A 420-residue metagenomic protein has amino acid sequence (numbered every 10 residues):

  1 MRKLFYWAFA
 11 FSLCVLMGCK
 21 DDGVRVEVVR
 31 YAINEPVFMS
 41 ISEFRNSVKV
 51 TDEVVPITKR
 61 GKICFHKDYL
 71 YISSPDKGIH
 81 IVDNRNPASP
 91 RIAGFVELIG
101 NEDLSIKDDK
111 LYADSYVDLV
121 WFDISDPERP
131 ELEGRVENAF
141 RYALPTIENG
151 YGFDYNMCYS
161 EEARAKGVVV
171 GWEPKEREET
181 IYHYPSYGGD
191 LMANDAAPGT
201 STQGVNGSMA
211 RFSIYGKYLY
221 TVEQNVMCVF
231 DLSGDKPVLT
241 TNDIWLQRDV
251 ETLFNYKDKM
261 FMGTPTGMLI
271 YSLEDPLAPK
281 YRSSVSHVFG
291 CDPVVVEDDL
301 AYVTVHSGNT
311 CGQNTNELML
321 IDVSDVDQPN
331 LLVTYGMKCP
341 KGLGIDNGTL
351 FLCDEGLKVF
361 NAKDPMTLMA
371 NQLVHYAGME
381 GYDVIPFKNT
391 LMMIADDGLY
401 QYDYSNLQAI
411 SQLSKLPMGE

Functional and structural regions predicted by a protein language model:
R2-A10: Sec-dependent signal peptide recognition, specifically the positively charged N-region followed immediately by
A10-S12, V303: Short stretches within intrinsically disordered, low-complexity N-terminal or propeptide regions
V15-G18: C-terminal motif of bacterial Sec signal peptides marking the signal peptidase cleavage site
K20-E420: Feature marking well-ordered beta-strand scaffolds used for ligand recognition
